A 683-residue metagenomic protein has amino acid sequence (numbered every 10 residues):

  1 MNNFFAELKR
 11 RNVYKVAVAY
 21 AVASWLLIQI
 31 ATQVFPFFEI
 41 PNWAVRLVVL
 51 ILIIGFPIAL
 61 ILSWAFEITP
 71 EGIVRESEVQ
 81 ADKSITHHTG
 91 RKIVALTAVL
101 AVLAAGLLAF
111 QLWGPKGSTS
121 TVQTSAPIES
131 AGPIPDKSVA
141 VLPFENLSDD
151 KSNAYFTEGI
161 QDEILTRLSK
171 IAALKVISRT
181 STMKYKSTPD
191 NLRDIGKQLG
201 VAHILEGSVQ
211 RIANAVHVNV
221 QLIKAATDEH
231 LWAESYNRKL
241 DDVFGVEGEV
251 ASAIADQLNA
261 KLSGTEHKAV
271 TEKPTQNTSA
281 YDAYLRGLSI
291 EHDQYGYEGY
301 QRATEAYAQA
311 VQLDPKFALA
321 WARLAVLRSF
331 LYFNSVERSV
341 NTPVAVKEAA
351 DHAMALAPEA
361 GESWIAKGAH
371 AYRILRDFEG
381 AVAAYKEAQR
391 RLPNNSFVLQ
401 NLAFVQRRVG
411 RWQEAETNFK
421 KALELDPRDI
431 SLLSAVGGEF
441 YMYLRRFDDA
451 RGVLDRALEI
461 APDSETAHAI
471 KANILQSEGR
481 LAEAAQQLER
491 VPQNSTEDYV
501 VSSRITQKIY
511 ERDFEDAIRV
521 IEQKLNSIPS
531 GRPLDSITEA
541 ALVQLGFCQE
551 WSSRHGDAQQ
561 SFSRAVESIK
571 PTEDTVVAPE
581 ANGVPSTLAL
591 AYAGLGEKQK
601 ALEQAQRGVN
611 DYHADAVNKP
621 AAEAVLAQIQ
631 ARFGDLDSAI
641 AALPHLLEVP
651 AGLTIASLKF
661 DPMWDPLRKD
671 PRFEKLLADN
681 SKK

Functional and structural regions predicted by a protein language model:
M1-P115, E229: An N-terminal, helix-rich hydrophobic module
R11, I171, D314, V649 (+2 more regions): Acidic-histidine catalytic/liganding microenvironments
T89-A95, L100-Q549, R554-S561, A565-P571 (+3 more regions): Acidic, proline/glycine-rich low-complexity intrinsically disordered segments
I365-R373, F404, G438-E439, G583-A631: Alpha-helical adaptor scaffolds
Q493-N494, L643-V649, S681: TPR/TPR-like (Sel1-like) alpha-helical repeat modules
G531, D535-I537, V577-A581, D611 (+1 more regions): Eukaryotic alpha-helical solenoid repeat scaffolds
A631-L636, I640-E648: C-terminal accessory/binding modules appended to enzymatic or scaffolding proteins
S657-K683: Terminal, low-structured helical/coil segments at or just beyond the last alpha-helical repeat
